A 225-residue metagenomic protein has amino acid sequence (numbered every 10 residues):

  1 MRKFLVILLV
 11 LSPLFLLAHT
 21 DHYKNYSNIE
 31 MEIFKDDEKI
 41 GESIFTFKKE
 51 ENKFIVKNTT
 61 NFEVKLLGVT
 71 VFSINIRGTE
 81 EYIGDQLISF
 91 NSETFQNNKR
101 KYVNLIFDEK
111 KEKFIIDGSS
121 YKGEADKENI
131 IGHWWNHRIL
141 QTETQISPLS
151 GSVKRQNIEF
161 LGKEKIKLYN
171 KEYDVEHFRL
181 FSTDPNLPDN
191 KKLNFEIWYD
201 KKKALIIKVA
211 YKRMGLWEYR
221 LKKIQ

Functional and structural regions predicted by a protein language model:
F4-P13: Sec-dependent N-terminal signal peptides
L11, E81, E124-A125, G215: Low-complexity, intrinsically disordered regions enriched in charged/polar residues
L14-A18: C-terminal segment of classical bacterial N-terminal signal peptides
H19-F107, R138-Q225: Acidic, serine/threonine-rich low-complexity disordered tracts
S92-G132: Hydrophobic, well-structured mid-protein blocks that either form specific transmembrane helices
G132, N136-R138: Alpha-helical transmembrane spans
